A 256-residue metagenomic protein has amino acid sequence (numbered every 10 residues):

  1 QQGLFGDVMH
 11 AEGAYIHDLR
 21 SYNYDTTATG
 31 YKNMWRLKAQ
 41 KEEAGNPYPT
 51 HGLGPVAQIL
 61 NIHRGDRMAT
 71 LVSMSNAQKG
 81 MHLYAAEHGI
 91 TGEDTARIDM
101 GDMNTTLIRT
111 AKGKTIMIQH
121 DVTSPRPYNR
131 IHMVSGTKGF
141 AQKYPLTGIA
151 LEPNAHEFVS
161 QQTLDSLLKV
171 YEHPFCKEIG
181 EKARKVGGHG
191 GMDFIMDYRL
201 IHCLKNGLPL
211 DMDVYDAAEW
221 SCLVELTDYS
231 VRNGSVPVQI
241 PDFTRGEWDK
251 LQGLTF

Functional and structural regions predicted by a protein language model:
Q1-I98, L200: Predominantly a Rossmann-like dinucleotide-binding segment in NAD(P)-dependent oxidoreductases
L19-S21, S124-P127: Short glycine/serine/proline-enriched coil/turn segments at secondary-structure junctions
G30, G101, P127-N129: Short, solvent-exposed loop/turn segments at the edges of secondary structure
A57, P125-F256: C-terminal helical cap and adjacent loop that interface with cofactors, partners, or active-site loops
H63, K114, Y128: Glycine/proline-rich active-site loop of Rossmann-fold NAD(P)-dependent oxidoreductases
T95-I108: Short N-terminal edge-element motif at the start of the domain
T106-K112, G136: Active-site beta-strand termini and strand-to-loop segments that position acidic
